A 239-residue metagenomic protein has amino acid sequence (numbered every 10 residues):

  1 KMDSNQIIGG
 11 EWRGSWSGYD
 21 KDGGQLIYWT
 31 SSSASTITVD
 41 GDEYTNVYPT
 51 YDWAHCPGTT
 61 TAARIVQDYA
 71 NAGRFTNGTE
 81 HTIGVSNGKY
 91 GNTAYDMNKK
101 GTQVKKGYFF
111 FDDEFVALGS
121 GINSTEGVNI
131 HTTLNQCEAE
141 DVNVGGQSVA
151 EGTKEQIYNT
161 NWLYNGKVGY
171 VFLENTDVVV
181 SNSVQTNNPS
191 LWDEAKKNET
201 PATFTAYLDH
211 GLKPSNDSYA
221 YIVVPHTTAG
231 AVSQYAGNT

Functional and structural regions predicted by a protein language model:
K1-T239: Extended polysaccharide-engagement surfaces of secreted carbohydrate-active enzymes
